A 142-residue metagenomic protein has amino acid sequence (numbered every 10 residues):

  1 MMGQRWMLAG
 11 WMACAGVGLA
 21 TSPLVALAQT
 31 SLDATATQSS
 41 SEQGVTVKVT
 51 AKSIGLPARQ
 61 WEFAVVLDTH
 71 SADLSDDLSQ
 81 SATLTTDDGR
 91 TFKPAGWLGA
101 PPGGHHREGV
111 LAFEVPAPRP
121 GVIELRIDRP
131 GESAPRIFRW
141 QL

Functional and structural regions predicted by a protein language model:
M2-C14: Bacterial N-terminal signal peptides that target proteins for export
T21-P23: N-terminal signal peptide c-region/cleavage motif recognized by signal peptidases
L32-P57: Low-complexity, acidic Ser/Thr/Pro/Gly-rich terminal tails and inter-domain linkers that flank the onset of structured
T50, A64-D68, A112, R126-D128: Residue-level recognition of well-ordered beta-strand positions that form the cores of beta-sheet-rich folds across
S53-F92, G104-R107: Mid-length scaffold segments of soluble, non-membrane domains
D88-A134, R139: Short, solvent-exposed, Trp/other aromatic-anchored flexible loops in extracytoplasmic proteins
